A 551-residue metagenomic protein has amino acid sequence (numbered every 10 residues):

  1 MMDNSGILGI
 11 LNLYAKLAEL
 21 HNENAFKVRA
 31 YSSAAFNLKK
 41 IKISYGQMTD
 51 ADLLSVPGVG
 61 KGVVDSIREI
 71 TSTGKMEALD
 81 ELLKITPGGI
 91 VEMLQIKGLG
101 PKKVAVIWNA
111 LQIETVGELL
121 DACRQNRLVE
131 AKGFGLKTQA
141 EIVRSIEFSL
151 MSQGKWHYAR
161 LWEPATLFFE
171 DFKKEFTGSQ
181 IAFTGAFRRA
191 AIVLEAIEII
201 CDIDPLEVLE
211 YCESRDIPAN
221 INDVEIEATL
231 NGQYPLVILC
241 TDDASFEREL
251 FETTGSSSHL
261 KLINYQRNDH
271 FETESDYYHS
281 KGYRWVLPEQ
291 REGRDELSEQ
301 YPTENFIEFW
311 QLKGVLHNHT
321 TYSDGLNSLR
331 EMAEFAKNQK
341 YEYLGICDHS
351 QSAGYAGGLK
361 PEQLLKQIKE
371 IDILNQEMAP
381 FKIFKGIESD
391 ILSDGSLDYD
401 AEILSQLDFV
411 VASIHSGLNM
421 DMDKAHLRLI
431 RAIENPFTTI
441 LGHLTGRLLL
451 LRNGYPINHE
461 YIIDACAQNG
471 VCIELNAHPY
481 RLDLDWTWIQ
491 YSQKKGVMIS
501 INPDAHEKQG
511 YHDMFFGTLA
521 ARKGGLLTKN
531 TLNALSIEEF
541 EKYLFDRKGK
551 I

Functional and structural regions predicted by a protein language model:
M1-E23: Charged, compositionally biased N-terminal leader segments and the immediate start of the first structured element
S5, A15, A25-I197, C201-I226 (+5 more regions): Accessory alpha-helical DNA-binding modules that contact the DNA backbone or grooves
F183, G314-N318, E388: Two-metal-ion RNase H-like nuclease active-site motif
A190-T320, S328-K340, Q351-F381, S393-I551: Charged catalytic cores and adjacent phosphate/nucleic-acid-binding surfaces used for phosphate/nucleic-acid chemistry
D324: Conserved SAM-binding loop
Y343: Acidic, glycine-rich loop-and-beta core segments that form the ion-binding/anion-interacting portion of active sites
G386-S389, F516: Active-site catalytic microenvironments in core metabolic enzymes, especially phosphate/sugar-handling
